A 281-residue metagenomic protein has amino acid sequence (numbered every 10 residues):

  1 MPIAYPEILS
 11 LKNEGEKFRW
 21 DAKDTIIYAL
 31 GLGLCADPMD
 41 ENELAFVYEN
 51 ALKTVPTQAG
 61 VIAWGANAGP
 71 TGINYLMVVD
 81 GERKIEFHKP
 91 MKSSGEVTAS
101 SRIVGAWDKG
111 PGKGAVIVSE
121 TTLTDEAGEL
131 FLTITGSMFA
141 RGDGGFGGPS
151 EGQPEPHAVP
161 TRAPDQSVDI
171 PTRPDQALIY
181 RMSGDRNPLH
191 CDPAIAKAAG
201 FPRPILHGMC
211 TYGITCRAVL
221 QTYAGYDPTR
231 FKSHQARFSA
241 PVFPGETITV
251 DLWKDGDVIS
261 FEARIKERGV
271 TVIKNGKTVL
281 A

Functional and structural regions predicted by a protein language model:
M1-E96, T278: Hydrophobic, proline/glycine-rich low-complexity stretches
M1-N13, V78-V168, V242-G245, T249-A281: HotDog/MaoC-like acyl-thioester-processing domains
P2-V47, P154-T211, A218-Q221: A contiguous, surface-exposed recognition patch within enzymatic or periplasmic domains that forms
A4, K17-R19, E43-V47, T54 (+12 more regions): Residue-level preference for alpha-helix termini and adjacent loops
P6-E7, M39, T57-A66, M77-G81 (+7 more regions): A short linear-motif detector with a strong N-terminal bias
D21, A59-A66, S137-D143, T172-S183: Phosphate-binding glycine-rich loops and adjacent basic patches that engage nucleotide phosphates, nucleic-acid
Y28, T133, F231-S233, N275: Hydrophobic residues on conserved beta-strands that form the core of alpha/beta folds
A194-V272, A281: Catalytic-pocket segment enriched in acidic/His residues
